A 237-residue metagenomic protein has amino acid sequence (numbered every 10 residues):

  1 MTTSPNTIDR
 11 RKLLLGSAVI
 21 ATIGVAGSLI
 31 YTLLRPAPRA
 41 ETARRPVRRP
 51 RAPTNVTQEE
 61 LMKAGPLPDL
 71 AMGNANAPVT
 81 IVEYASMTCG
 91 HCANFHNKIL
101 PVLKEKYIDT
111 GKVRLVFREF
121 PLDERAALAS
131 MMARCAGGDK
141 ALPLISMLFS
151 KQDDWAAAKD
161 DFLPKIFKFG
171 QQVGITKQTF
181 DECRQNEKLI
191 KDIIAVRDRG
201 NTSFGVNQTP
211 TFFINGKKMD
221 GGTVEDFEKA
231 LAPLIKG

Functional and structural regions predicted by a protein language model:
M1, M62, M72, M87 (+3 more regions): Detector for methionine-enriched segments
T2-A43, R49, K168-G237: C-terminal cap of thioredoxin/glutaredoxin-like
P5-L122, I194, K236-G237: Extracytoplasmic thiol/disulfide redox context detector
G65-L67, S150, I214: Residue-level signal for pocket-adjacent positions within structured domains
D69, F117-F120, D154, D181 (+1 more regions): Conserved short-loop catalytic and cofactor-binding motifs
A85-T88, A93-Q171, T176: Structural alpha/beta surface segment adjacent to cysteine/selenocysteine redox centers across thiol/disulfide enzymes
